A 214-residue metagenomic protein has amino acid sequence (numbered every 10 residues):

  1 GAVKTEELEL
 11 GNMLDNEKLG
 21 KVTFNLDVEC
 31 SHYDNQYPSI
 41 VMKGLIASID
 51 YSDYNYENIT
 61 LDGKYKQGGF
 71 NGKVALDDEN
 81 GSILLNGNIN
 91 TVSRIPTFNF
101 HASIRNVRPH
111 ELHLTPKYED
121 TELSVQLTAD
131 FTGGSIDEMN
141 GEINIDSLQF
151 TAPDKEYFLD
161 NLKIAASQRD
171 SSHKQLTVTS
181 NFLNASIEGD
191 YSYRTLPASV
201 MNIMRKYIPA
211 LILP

Functional and structural regions predicted by a protein language model:
G1-T128, T132-P214: Interface amphipathic segments
